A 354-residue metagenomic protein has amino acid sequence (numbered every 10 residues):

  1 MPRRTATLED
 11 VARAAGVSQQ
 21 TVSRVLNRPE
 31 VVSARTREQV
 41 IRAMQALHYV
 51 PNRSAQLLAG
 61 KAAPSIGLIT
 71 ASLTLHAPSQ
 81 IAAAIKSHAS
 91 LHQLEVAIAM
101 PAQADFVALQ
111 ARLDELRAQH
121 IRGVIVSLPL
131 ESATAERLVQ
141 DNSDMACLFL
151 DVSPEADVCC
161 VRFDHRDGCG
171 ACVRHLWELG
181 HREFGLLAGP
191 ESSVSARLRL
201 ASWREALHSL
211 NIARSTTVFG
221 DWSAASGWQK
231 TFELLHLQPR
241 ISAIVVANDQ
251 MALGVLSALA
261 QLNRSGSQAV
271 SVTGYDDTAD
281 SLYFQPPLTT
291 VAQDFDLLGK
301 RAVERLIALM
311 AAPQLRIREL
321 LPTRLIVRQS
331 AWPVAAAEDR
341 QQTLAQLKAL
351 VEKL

Functional and structural regions predicted by a protein language model:
M1-A63, K353: N-terminal helix-turn-helix DNA-binding module of bacterial transcription factors
M1-R3, K61-R174, E178, L234-H236 (+1 more regions): Alpha-helical recognition/docking segments in bacterial nutrient-uptake and carbohydrate-utilization systems
Q39, H76-L94, G168-C172, E191-A213 (+3 more regions): Short, solvent-exposed amphipathic alpha-helices that sit in or adjacent to ligand/effector-binding or catalytic
I69, H120-L128, G185-A188, T217-V218 (+2 more regions): Periplasmic-binding protein-like
I98-F106, T216-A225: Short beta->alpha junction loops
C159-L186, A224-E233, A252, Q293-A311: Hydrophobic alpha-helical segments within soluble ligand-binding/sensing domains
C172-L210, L315-P333: An alpha-beta-alpha
L235-L354: Flexible loop/turn connectors
